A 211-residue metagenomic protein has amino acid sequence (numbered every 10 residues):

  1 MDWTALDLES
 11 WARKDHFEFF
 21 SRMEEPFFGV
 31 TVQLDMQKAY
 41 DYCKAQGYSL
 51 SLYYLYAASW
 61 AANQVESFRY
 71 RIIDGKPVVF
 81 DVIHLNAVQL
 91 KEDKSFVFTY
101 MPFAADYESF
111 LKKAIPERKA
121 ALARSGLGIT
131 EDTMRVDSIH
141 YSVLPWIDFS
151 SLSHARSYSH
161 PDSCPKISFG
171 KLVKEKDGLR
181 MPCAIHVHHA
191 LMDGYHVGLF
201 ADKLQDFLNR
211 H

Functional and structural regions predicted by a protein language model:
M1-T31, S51, I129, V136-R180: Flexible, Gly/Pro-enriched loop and linker segments at secondary-structure and domain junctions
W3-L6, V32, Y42-Q46, A61: Aromatic-residue-lined binding/catalytic grooves and analogous aromatic/hydrophobic interfacial grooves in multimeric
M23-D41, V82-A105, R180-H186: Acyl/amide activation-and-transfer machinery of modular secondary-metabolite enzymes
D41, L52, Y56-Q64, K112 (+3 more regions): A broad, structural surface signal
Q46-G47, M192: Short alpha-helix boundary/capping segments
Y48-L85, V187: Hydrophobic "lid/gating" helix adjacent to the active-site nucleophile that controls access to an acyl-thioester pocket
K91-F149: Helical lid/core segments from catalytic subdomains that handle acyl or acyl-like groups
E108, A120, P161-H211: Active-site-proximal acidic secondary-structure segment that organizes catalysis
